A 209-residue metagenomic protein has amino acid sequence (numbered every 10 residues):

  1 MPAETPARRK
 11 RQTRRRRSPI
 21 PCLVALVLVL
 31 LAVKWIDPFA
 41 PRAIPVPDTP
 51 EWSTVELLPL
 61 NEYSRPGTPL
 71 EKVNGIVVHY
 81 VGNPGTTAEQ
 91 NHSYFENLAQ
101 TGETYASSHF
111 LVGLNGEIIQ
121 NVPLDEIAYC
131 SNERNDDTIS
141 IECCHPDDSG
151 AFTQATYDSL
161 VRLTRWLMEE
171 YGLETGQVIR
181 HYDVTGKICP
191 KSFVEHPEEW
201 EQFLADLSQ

Functional and structural regions predicted by a protein language model:
P2-S131: N-terminal catalytic cores of peptidoglycan-degrading enzymes
A7-K10, R15-V24, V33-T54, D147-Q209: Basic/polar, cationic surfaces and motifs that engage anionic cell-wall and phosphate/carboxylate ligands
V77, L111, S140-E142, I179: Soluble periplasmic/extracytoplasmic beta-strand elements of cell-envelope proteins
V81, C144-P146: Short strand-loop junctions, especially beta-strand C-caps/beta-turns that link beta-sheets to coils or alpha-helices
N132-S140: Short coil-to-beta-strand
